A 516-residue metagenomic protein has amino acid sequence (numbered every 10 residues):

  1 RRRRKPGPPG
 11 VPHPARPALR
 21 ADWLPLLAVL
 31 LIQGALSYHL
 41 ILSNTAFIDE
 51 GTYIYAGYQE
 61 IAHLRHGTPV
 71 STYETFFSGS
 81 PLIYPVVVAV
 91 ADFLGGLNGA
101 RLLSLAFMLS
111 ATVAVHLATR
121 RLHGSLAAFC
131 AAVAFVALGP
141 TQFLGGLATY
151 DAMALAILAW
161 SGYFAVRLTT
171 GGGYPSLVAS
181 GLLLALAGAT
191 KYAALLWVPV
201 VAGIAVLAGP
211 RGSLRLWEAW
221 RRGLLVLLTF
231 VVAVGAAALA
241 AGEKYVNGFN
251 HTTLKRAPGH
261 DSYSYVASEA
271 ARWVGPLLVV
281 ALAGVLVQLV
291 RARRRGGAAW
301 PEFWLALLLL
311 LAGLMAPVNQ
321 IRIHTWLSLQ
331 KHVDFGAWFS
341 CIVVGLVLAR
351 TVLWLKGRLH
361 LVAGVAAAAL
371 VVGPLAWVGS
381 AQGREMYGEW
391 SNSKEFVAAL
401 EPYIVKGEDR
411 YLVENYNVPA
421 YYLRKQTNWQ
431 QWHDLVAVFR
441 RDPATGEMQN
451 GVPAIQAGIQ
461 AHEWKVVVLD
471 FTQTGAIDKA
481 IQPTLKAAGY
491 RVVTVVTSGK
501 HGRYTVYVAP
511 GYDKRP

Functional and structural regions predicted by a protein language model:
R1-Y38, R222-V226, A306: Start-transfer (signal-anchor) and selected internal transmembrane alpha helices of multi-pass inner/ER membrane
L26, V226-V231, A292-R293, G297-L305 (+2 more regions): Signature aromatic-anchored transmembrane alpha helix within multi-pass, membrane-resident enzymes that catalyze glycan
Y38-I48, L64-P85, L94-L97, E269: Membrane-proximal lumenal/periplasmic loop motifs of glycosylation machinery
F47, S104, P140-A154: Short acidic/glycine- and proline-prone juxtamembrane loop motifs at membrane-interface regions of multi-pass membrane
L122, L126, S161-L177, A187 (+1 more regions): Membrane-interface transmembrane helices that cradle and orient dolichyl/undecaprenyl
L186, V198-G296, P301, A316-L327 (+1 more regions): Transmembrane-lumen/periplasm boundary regions of multi-pass, lipid-linked membrane glycan transferases
A194, V318, R322, V347-V352 (+2 more regions): Transmembrane alpha-helical segments
R384-K394, A398-R441, W464-A476: Short periplasmic/luminal acceptor-recognition loop of GT-C membrane glycosyltransferases, typified by
